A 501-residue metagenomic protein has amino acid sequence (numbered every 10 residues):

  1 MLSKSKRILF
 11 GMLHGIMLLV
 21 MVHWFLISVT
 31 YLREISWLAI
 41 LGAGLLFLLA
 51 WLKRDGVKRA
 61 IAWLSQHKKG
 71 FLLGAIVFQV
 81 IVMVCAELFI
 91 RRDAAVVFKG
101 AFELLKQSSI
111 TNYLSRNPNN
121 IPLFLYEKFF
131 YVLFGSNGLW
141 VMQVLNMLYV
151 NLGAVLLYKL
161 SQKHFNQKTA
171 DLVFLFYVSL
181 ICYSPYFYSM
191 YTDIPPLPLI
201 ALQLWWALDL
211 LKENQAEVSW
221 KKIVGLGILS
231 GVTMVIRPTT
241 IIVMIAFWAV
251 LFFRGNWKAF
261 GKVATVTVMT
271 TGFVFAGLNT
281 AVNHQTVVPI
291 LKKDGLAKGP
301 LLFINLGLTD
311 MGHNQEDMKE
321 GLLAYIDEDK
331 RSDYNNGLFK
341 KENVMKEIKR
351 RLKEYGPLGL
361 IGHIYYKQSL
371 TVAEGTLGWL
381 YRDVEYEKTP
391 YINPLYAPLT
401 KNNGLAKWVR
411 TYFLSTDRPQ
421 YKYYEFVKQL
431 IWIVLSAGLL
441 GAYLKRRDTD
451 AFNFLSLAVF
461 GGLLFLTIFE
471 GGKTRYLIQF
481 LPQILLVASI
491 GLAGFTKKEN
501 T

Functional and structural regions predicted by a protein language model:
M21-A39, V141, V372-F460: Membrane-interface anchor segments at the N-terminal boundary of transmembrane helices in multi-pass membrane enzymes
A86-F102, K106-W140, K340-K341, P357: Extracytoplasmic catalytic/substrate-binding loops of multi-pass membrane glycan-assembly enzymes
N117, I121, G135-L152, Y421-K428: Loop-to-helix entry region of an early transmembrane alpha helix in multi-pass inner-membrane enzymes
V144-H164, L202, A437-G441: Transmembrane-helix motifs of polytopic, lipid-linked glycan transferases
L157-S179, P198, D450-F454: Transmembrane-helix signature of polytopic, membrane-embedded enzymes that assemble or transfer cell-envelope glycans
C182, Y188-P196, I236: Short acidic/glycine- and proline-prone juxtamembrane loop motifs at membrane-interface regions of multi-pass membrane
K221-R237, T270-V274: Membrane-interface alpha helices of multi-pass inner-membrane proteins
V287-T400: Membrane-proximal stem/loop segments at transmembrane-domain junctions that anchor or position
